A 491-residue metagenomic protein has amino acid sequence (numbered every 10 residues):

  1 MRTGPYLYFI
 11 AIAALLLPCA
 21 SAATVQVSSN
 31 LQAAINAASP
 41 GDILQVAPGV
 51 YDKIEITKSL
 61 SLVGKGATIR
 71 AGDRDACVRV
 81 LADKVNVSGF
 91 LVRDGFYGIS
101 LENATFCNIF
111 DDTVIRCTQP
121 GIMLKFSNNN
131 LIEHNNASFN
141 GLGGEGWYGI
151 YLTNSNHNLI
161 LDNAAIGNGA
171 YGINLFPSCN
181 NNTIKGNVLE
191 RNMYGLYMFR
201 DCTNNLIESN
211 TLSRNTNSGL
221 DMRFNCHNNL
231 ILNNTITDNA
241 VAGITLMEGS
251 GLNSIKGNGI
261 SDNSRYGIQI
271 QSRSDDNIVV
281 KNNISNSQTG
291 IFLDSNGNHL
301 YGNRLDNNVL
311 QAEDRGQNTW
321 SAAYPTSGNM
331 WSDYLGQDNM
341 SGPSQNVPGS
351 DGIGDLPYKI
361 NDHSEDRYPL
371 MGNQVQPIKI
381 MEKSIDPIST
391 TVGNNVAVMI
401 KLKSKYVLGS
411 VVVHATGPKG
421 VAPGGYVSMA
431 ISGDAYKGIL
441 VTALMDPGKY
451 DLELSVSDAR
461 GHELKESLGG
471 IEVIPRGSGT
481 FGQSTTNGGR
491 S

Functional and structural regions predicted by a protein language model:
A23-D52: Acidic Gly/Asp/Thr-rich repetitive segments characteristic of extracellular carbohydrate-active and adhesion proteins
Q32, N36, Y51-S61, I69-C107 (+2 more regions): Extracellular beta-strand-rich solenoid/capping regions of secreted or surface-exposed proteins that bind or remodel
D42-Q45, D275-K281, N296-P377, R490: Acidic, glycine- and Ser/Thr-rich low-complexity intrinsically disordered tracts in extracellular/secreted proteins
G72-R79, D94-L101, R116-K125, F139-T153 (+8 more regions): Extracellular beta-strand/beta-solenoid scaffold signature
N373-V392, R476-R490: Short, compositionally biased P/S/T/A/G/V-rich stretches that sit at domain boundaries
I431-I439: Aromatic sugar-binding surface patches on proteins that engage polysaccharides or sugar-phosphate polymers
A443-G448: Surface-exposed, short loops/turns at beta-strand junctions within beta-sandwich domains
